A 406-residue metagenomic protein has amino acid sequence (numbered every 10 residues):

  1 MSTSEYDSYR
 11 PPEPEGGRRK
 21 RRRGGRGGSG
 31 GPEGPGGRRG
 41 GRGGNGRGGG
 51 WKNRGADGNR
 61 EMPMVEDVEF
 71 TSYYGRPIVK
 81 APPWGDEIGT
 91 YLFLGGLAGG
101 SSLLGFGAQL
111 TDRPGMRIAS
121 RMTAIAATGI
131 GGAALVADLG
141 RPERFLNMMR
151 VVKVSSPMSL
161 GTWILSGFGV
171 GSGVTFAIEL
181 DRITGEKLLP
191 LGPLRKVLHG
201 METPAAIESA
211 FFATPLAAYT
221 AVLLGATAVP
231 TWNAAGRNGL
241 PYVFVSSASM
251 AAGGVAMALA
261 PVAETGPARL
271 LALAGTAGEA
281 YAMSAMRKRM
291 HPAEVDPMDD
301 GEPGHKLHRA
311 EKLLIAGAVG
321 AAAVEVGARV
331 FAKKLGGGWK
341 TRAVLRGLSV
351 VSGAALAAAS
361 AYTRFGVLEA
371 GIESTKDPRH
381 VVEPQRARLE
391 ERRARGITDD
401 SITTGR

Functional and structural regions predicted by a protein language model:
M1-R406: Short amphipathic, positively biased membrane-proximal segments that drive organelle/inner-membrane targeting
